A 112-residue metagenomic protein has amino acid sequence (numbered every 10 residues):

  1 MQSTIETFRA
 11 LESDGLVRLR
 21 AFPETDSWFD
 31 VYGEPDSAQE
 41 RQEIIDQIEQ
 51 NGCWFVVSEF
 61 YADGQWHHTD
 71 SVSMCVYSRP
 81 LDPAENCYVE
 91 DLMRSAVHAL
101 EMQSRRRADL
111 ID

Functional and structural regions predicted by a protein language model:
M1-D112: Acidic interaction surfaces
